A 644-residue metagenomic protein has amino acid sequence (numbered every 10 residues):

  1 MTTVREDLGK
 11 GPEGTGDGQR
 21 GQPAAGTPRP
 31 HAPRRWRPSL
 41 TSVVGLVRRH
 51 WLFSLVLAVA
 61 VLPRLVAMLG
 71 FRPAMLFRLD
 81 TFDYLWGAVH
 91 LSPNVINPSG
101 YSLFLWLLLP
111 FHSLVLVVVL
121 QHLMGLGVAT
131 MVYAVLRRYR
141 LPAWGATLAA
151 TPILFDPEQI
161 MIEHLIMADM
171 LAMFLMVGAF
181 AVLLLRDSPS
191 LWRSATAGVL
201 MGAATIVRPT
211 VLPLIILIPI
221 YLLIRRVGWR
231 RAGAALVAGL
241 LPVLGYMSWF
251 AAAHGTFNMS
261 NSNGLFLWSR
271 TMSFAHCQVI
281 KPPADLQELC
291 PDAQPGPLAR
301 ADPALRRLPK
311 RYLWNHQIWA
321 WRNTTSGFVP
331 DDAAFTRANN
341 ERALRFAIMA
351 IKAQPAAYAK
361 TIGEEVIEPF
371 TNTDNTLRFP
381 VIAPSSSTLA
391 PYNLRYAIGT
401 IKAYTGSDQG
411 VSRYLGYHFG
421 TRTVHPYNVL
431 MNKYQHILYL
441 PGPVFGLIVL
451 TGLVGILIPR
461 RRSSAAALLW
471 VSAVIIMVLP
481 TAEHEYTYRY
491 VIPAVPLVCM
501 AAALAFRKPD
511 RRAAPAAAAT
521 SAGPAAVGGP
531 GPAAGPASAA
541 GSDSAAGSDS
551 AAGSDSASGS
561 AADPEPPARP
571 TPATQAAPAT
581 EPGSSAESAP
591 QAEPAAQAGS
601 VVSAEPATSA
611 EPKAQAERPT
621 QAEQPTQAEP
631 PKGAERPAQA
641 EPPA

Functional and structural regions predicted by a protein language model:
P38, L214-L240: Perimembrane helix-loop-helix junctions
R48-M75, G239-W249: Transmembrane signal-anchor helices characteristic of membrane glycosylation enzymes that use polyprenol
L79, V117-L126, L148-L183, L191-W192 (+2 more regions): Multi-pass, polyprenyl lipid-linked donor-dependent membrane glycosyltransferases
W86-L123, P493: Short hydrophobic/aromatic helix or loop-helix immediately within or flanking a transmembrane segment in polytopic
L105-H112, V117-M131, A172-L175, Y439-T451 (+1 more regions): Transmembrane alpha-helices of multi-pass, membrane-embedded glycan-processing enzymes that use lipid-linked
A129-Y133, H425, V429-R462: Hydrophobic, aromatic-rich transmembrane alpha-helices and their immediate juxtamembrane boundary segments
V132-F155, M170-F174, D187, L191-T196 (+1 more regions): Transmembrane-helix signature of polytopic, membrane-embedded enzymes that assemble or transfer cell-envelope glycans
S260-R413: Membrane-proximal stem/loop segments at transmembrane-domain junctions that anchor or position
